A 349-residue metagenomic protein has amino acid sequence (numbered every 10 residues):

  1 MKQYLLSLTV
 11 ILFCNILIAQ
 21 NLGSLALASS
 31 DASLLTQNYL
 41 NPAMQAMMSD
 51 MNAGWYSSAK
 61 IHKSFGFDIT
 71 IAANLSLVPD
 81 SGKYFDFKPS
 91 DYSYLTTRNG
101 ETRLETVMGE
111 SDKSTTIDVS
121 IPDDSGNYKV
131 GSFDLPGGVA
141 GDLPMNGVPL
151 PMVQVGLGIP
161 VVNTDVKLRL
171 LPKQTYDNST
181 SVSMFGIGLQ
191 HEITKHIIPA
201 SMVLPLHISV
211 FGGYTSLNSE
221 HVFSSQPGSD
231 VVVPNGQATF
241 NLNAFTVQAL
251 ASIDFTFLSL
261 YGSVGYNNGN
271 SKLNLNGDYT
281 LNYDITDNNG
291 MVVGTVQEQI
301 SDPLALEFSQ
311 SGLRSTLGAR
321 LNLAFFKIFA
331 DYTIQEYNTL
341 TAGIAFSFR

Functional and structural regions predicted by a protein language model:
Q20-S120: Outer-membrane beta-barrel biogenesis signature
S57-F65, D80, V161-N163, N178 (+3 more regions): Short loop/turn motifs that connect adjacent beta-strands in outer-membrane beta-barrel proteins
S58, I69-I71, V153-I159, I187-I193 (+5 more regions): Residues on the lipid-exposed face of transmembrane beta-strands in outer-membrane beta-barrel proteins
K63-F65, N146-P151, T180-I187, L204 (+4 more regions): Residues that define the transmembrane beta-barrel architecture of outer-membrane proteins
F65-I71, T164-L168, I187, L204-G212 (+4 more regions): Transmembrane beta-strands of outer-membrane beta-barrel proteins
A73-L77, I159, L170-Q174, I193 (+6 more regions): Transmembrane beta-strands of outer-membrane beta-barrel pores
G82-Y84, N127-M145, T175-V182, T215-A244 (+2 more regions): Extracellular/periplasm-exposed beta-strand and loop segments of Gram-negative cell-envelope proteins, dominated by
S90, G100, G126-G131, Y261-R349: Outer membrane beta-barrel transmembrane domains
